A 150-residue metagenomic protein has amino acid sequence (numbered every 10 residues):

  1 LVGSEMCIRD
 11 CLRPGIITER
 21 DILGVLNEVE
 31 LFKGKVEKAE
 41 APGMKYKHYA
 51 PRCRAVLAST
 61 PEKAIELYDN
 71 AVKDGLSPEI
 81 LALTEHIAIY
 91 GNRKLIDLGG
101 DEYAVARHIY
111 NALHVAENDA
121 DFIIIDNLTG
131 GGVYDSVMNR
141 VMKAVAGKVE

Functional and structural regions predicted by a protein language model:
L1, R13, A41: Short glycine/serine/threonine-biased micro-segments
L1-I8: Short, small-residue-biased leader/transition segments that mark boundaries at the very start of proteins
R9-V29: A conserved active-site cap/scaffold subdomain adjacent to cofactor or substrate pockets
R13-P14, L31-K35, N118-I124: A polyampholytic, Gly/Pro-enriched intrinsically disordered region
N27-K35, V145-V149: Short secondary-structure junctions
E40-E150: A C-terminal functional module that forms or caps the active site or interfaces directly with catalytic machinery
